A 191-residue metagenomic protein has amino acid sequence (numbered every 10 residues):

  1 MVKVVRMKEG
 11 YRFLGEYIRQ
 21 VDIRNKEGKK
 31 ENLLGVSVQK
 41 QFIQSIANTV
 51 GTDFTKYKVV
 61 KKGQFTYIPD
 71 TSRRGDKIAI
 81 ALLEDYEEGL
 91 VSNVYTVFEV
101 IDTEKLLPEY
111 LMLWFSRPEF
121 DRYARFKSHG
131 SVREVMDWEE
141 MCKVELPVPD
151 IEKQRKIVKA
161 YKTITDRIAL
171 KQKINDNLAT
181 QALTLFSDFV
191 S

Functional and structural regions predicted by a protein language model:
M1-N25, P147, I151-S191: Non-catalytic DNA-recognition/assembly elements of restriction-modification systems
G10, I43, L90-V91, L107 (+2 more regions): N-terminal alpha-helical segment
G10-Y67: Sequence-specific dsDNA recognition surfaces
Y17, P108-E139: Short, positively charged
K30, I46, V50, D76-A79 (+3 more regions): Glycine-rich, flexible loop/turn motifs
K62, T66-P118: A short beta-sheet element
A79-L83, M112, K127, K159-Y161 (+1 more regions): "Short basic amphipathic alpha-helical interaction patches in structured regions
G89-V94, H129-V158, K162: A short glycine-rich beta-alpha junction/loop motif
